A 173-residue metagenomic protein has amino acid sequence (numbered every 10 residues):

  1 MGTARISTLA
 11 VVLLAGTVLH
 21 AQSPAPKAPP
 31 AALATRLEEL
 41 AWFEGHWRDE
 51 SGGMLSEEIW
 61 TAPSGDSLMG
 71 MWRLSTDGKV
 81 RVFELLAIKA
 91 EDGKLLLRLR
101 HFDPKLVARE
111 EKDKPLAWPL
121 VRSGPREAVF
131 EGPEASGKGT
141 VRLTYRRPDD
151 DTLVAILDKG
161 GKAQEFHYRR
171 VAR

Functional and structural regions predicted by a protein language model:
M1-R5: Positively charged n-region of N-terminal signal peptides that target proteins for export
S7-T17: Bacterial N-terminal signal peptides
L19-A21: Boundary at the C-terminal end of the N-terminal hydrophobic targeting segment
A25, P29, E111-D113, W118-P119 (+1 more regions): Edge beta-strand at a domain terminus
A31-H46: N-terminal helix-cap/turn-to-beta initiation motif at the start of protein domains
A34, D49-E134: Central antiparallel beta-sheet cores of small beta-barrel/beta-sandwich binding domains
G132-E134, R147, L157-K159: Short, structured patches in soluble enzyme cores that scaffold and shape functional sites
